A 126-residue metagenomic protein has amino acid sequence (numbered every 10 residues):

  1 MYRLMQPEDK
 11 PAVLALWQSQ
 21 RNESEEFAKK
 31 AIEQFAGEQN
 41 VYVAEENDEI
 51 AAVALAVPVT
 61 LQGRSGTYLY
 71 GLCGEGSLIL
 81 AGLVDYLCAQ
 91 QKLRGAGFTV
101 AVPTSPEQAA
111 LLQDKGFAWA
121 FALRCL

Functional and structural regions predicted by a protein language model:
M1-E26: Short amphipathic alpha-helix that is part of the acyltransferase structural core
E8, A12, I50, P106-E107: Short alpha-helical
A12-A15, E49, G82, Y86: Alpha-helical elements of Rossmann-like donor-binding domains used by nucleotide-donor carbohydrate transfer enzymes
N22-V41: Active-site rim helix/loop that mediates acceptor-substrate recognition in acyltransferases
E38-V41, E45-L78: Conserved donor-binding loop and adjoining core beta-sheet/short helix segment in diverse acyl/aminoacyl transferases
G76-Q91: Conserved acetyl-CoA-binding loop-helix of GNAT-fold acetyltransferases
Q91-T104: Conserved GNAT acetyl-CoA-binding A-motif
P103-A122: Conserved active-site alpha-helix within GNAT-family acetyltransferase domains
